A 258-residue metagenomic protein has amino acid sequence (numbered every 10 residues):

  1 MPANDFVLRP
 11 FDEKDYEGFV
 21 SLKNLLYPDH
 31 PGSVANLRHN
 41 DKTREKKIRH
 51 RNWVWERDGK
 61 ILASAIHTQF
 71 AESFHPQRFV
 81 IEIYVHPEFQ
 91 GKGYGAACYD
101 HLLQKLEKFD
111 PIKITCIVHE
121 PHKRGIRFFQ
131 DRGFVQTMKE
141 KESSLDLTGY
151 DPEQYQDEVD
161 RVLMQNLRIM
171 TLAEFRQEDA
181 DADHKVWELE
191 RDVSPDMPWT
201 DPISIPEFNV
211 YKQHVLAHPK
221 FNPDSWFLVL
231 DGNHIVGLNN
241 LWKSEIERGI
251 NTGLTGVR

Functional and structural regions predicted by a protein language model:
M1-N40, E158-I205: Short amphipathic alpha-helix that is part of the acyltransferase structural core
P2, G91-Y94, C98-E178: Acyl-donor-binding surface of acyltransferase catalytic domains
E13-Y16, K23-P121, L230-R258: Conserved donor-binding loop and adjoining core beta-sheet/short helix segment in diverse acyl/aminoacyl transferases
T43-K47, L216-N222: Short loop/turn motifs at secondary-structure junctions and domain boundaries
H50, M138-E142, D224: Short hydrophobic/aromatic beta-strand or adjacent loop that forms the aromatic wall/cage of a ligand/substrate-binding
W187-S194, K212-Q213, N222-D224: Flexible, glycine-rich surface segments
W199, K220-D231: Phosphate-binding active sites in nucleotide-utilizing proteins
P206-Y211: Cytosolic regulatory protein-protein interaction regions
